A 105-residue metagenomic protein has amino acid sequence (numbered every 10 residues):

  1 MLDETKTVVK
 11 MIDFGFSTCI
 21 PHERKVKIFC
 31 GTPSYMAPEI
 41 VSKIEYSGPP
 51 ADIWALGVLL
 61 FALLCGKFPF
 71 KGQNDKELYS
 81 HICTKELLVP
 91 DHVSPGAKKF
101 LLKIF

Functional and structural regions predicted by a protein language model:
K10-D13: Pre-DFG segment of protein kinase catalytic domains
K27-E39: Conserved activation segment of eukaryotic-like protein kinases, specifically the C-terminal portion of the activation
E39-I44, L63: End-of-activation segment of Hanks-type protein kinase domains
D52: Conserved catalytic-loop aspartate of Hanks-type protein kinases
C65-F68: Structural helix C-cap motif within protein kinase domains
H92-F105: Conserved C-terminal C-lobe helix
